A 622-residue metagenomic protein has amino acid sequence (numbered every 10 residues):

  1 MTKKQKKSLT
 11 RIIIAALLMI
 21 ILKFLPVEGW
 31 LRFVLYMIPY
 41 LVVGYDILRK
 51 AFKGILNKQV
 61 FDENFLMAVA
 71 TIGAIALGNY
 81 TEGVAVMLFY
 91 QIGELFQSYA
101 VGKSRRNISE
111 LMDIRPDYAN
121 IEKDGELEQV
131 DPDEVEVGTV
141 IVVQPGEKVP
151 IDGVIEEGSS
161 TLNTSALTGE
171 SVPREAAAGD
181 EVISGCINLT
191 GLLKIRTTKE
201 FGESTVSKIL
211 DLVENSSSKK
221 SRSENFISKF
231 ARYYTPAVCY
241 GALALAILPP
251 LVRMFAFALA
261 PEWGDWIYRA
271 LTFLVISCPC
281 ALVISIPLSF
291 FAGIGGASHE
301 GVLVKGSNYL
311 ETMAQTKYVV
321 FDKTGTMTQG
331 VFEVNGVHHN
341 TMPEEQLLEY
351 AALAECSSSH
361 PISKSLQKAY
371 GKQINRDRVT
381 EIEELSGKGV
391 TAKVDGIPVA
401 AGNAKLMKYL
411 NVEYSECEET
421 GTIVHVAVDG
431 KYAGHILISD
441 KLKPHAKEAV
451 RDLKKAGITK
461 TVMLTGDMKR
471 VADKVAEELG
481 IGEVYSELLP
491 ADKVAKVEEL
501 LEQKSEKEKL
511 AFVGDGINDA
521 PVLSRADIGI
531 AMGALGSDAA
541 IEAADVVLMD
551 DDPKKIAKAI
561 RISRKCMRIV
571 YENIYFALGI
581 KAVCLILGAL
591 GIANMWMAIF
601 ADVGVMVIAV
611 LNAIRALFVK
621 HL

Functional and structural regions predicted by a protein language model:
T2-Y118, K220, K229, P236-A237 (+1 more regions): Transmembrane helix-loop-helix hairpins at the membrane interface
L17-V34, L41, K53-D62, A68-G83 (+3 more regions): Helix-interface capping motifs at the ends of transmembrane segments in multi-pass membrane proteins
E63-A68, L167, Y268, C278-A354 (+2 more regions): Conserved catalytic phosphorylation-site environment of P-type ATPases
M87-P145, A176, V304, I374 (+4 more regions): Juxtamembrane coupling segments of multi-pass membrane pumps/enzymes
E110-E203, N308-A351, K393: Conserved cytosolic catalytic loops of P-type ATPases
G241, K504-K507, A544, M549-L622: Membrane-embedded transport module
V334-K460, K469, I481-V497: P-type ATPase nucleotide-binding
G396, T422, V428-E572: Conserved ATP-binding TGD loop and adjacent catalytic N/P-domain core of P-type ATPases
